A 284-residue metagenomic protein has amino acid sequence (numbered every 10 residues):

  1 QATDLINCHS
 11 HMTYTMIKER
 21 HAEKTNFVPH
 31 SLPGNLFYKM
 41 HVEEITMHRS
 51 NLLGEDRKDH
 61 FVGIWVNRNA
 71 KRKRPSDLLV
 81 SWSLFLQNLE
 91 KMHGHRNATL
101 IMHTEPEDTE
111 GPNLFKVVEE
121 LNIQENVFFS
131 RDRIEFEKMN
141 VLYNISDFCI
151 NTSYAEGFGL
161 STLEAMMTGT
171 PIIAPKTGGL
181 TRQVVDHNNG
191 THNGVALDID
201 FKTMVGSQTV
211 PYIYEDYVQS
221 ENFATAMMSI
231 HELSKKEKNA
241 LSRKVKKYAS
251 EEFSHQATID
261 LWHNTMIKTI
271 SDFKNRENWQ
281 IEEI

Functional and structural regions predicted by a protein language model:
A2-F27, L32-M40, N113: A short, active-site helix/loop in glycosyltransferases that binds the activated sugar's phosphate group
Y38-D56: A short helix/loop element that forms part of the nucleotide-sugar donor recognition site in Leloir-type
G54-K73, L79-W82: Conserved donor-binding/catalytic core segment of Leloir-type glycosyltransferases
G94-L114, D132: Glycosyltransferase donor-sugar binding loop
G111-E137: Nucleotide-activated donor-binding/catalytic signature segment of Leloir-type glycosyltransferases, i.e., the conserved
Y154: Aromatic "clamp/platform" in nucleotide-sugar-dependent glycosyltransferases that forms part of the donor/acceptor
P171-A174, V184-V185, H192-A196: Short hydrophobic beta-strand element within catalytic cores of glycosyltransferases and related nucleotide-activated
V205-D216, S220-I284: C-terminal amphipathic helix plus adjacent low-complexity, charged tail appended to glycosyltransferase catalytic
